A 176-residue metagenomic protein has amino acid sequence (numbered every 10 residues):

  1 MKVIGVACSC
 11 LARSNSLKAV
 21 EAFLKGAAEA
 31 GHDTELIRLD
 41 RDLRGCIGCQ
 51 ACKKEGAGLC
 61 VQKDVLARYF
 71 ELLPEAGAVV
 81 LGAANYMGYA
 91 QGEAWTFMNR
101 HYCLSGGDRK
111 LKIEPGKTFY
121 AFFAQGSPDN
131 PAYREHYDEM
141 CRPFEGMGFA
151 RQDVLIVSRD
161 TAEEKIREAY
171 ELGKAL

Functional and structural regions predicted by a protein language model:
M1-G82, G88-L104, R142-E145, R151-L176: N-terminal beta1-alpha1-beta2 submodule of the flavodoxin-like/Rossmannoid cofactor-binding fold
N85-M87, G126-S127: Short glycine-rich anion-binding loops that position phosphate/pyrophosphate groups of nucleotides and phosphorylated
G92-E93, R109-Q152: Short, glycine-/small-residue-rich phosphate/pyrophosphate-handling segment
